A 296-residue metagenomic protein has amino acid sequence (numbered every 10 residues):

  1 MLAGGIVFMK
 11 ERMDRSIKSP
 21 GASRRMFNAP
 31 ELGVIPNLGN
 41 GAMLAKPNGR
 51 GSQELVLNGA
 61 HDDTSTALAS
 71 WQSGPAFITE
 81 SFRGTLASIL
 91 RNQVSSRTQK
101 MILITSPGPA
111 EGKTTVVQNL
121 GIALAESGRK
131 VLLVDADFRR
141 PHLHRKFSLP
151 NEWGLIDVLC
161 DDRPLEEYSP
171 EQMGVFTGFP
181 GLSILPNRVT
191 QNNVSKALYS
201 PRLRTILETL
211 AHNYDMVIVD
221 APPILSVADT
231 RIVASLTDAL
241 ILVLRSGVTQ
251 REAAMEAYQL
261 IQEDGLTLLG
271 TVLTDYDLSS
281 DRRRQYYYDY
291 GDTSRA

Functional and structural regions predicted by a protein language model:
M1-K130, A136-W153, C160, P164 (+4 more regions): Short boundary/hinge segments that flank catalytic cores
R25-E31, I232-V243: Gly/Ser-rich helix-loop-strand patches that form or flank binding pockets for ribonucleotide-derived cofactors
M101-L103, K130-L132, L182-I184, M216-I218: Residue-level preference for the first positions of well-ordered beta-strands
T114, D135, D220, D238: Conserved G/P- and acidic residue-centered "switch" motifs that form tight phosphate/ATP-binding loops in soluble
D157-T190: Nucleotide-state-sensitive switch-loop elements of NTP-binding domains
N187-V227, A234: Phosphate-binding/switch loop-helix module in NTP-utilizing enzymes
M216, A239-L242, G270: Well-ordered beta-strand positions
A221-S226, T237-M255: Conserved Switch II/interswitch segment of TRAFAC-class P-loop GTPases
